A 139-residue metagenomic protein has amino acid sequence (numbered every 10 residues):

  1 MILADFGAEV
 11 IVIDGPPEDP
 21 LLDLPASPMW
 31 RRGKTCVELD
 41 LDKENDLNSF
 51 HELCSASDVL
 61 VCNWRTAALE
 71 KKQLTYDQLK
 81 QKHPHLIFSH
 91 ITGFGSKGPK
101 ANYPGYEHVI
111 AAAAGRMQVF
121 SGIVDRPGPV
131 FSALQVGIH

Functional and structural regions predicted by a protein language model:
M1-P17, N48-V59, N63, L79-H90: Acyl-CoA thioester-binding alpha/beta core of soluble enzymes
I2, F6, K72-H139: Active-site-adjacent "lid/gating" segments in soluble enzymes
D5-L39: Glycine-rich phosphate-binding loop and adjoining beta1-alpha1-beta2 segment of Rossmann-like nucleotide-binding folds
E18-L22, L69-K71, S96: Glycine-rich "HGGG/HGxG" loop immediately N-terminal to the catalytic nucleophile of the alpha/beta-hydrolase
L21-D23, L47-F50, V119-D125: Short hydrophobic/aromatic-rich motifs at helix boundaries and adjacent loops
L24, W30, L69, I110 (+1 more regions): Short clusters of hydrophobic/aromatic residues that line enzyme substrate/ligand-binding pockets
W30-Q81: A structured beta-alpha segment of the ubiquitous adenosine-cofactor-binding alpha/beta core
